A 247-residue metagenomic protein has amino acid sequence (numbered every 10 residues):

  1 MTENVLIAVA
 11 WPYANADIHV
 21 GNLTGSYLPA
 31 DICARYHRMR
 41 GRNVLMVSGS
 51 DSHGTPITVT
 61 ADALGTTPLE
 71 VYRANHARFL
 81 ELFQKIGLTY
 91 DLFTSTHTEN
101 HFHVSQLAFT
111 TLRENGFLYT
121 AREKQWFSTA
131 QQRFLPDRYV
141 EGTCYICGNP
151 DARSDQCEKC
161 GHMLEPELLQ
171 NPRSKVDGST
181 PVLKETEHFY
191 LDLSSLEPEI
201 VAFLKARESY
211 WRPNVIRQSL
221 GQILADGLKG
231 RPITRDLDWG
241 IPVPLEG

Functional and structural regions predicted by a protein language model:
T2-A121, R133, Y145: N-terminal Rossmann-like or analogous alpha/beta NTP/dinucleotide-binding catalytic cores that position adenine
T2-S48, N100-V104, C147, Q170-G247: Structured secondary-structure scaffolds
T55, D155, P198: Glycine-centered loop/turn positions within well-structured domains that cap or flank conserved ligand/cofactor-binding
T67, T98, G116, P136 (+3 more regions): Helix N-cap and loop-to-helix transition residues
Q84, E114-F117, H162, K205 (+2 more regions): Generic secondary-structure signature for well-ordered alpha-helical cores
L112, C157, I200: Residue-level signal for inorganic ion chemistry
G116-H188: Cys/His-rich short segments
